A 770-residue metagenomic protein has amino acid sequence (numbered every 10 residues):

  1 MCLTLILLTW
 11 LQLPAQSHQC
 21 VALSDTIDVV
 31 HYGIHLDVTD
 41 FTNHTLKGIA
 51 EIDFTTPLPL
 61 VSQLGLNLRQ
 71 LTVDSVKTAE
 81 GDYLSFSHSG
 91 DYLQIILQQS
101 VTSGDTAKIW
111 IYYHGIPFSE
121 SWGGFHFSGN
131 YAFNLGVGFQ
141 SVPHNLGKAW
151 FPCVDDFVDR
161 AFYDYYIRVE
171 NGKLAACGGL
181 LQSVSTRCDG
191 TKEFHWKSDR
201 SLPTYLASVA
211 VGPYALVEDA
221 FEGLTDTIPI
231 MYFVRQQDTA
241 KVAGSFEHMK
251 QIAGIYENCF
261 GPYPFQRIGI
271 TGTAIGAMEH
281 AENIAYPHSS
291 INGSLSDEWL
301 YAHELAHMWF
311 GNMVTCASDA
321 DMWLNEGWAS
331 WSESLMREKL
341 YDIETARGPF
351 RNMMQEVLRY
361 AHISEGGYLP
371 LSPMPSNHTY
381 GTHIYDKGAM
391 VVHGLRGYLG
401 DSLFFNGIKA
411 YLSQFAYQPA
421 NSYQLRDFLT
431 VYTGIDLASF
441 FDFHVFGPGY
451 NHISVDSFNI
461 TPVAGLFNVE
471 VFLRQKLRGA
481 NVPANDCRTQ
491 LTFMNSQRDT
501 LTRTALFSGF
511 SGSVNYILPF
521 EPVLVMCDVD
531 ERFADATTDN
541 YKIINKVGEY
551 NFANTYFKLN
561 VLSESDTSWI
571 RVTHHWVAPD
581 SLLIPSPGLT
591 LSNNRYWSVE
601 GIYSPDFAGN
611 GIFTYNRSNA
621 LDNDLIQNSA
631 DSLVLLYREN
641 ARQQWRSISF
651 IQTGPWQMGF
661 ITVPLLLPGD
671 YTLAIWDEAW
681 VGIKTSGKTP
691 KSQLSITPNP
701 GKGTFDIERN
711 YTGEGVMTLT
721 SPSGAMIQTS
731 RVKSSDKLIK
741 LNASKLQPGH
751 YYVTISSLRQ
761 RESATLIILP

Functional and structural regions predicted by a protein language model:
M1-T4, K688-P770: C-terminal outer-membrane/trafficking sorting elements
L13-A15, A50, W196, Y232-F472 (+1 more regions): Hydrophobic alpha-helical and helix-loop surface patches within well-folded domains that function as non-catalytic
L13-K47, A132, L437-F443: N-terminal, polar/Ser/Thr-rich
L46, T56-L58, L582-V634, E639-N640: Proteolytic processing hotspots in large secreted/extracellular or virion-associated proteins and select intracellular
G48, V142-N145, C153-A302, W331 (+1 more regions): Hydrophobic helix-coil surface modules that form long, contiguous segments used for peptide/substrate interaction
L68-N130, S511-F520, R532: A surface-exposed beta-strand-loop module
A306, A416-S581, S586-L589, N610 (+1 more regions): Non-catalytic accessory/interaction domains
I543-I544, A674-T697: Residue-level detector of functionally pivotal "anchor" positions at catalytic/ligand-binding pockets or at interdomain
